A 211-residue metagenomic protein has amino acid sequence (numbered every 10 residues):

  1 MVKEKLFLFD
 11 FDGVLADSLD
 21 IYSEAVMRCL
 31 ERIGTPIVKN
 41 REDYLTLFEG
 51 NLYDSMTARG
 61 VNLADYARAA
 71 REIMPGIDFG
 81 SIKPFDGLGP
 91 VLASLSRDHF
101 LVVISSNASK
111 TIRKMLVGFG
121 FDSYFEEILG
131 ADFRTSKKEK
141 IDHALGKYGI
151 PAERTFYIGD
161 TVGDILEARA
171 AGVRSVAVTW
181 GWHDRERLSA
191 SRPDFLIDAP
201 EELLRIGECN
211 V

Functional and structural regions predicted by a protein language model:
M1-E4, S109, R113-V211: Asp-based, Mg2+/Mn2+-dependent phosphohydrolase catalytic module
V2-P90, R97: N-terminal helical cap/lid subdomain that shapes the substrate entry/recognition surface in HAD-like hydrolases
V14, S105-N107: Conserved phosphate-coupling serine/threonine residues in phosphotransfer and NTP-handling enzymes
G80-S81, S106, R134-T135: Transmembrane alpha-helical core positions of polytopic small-molecule transporters
L95-S96, R169: Anion (oxyanion) recognition and catalysis
R97-D98, S191: Structured helix-beta-strand junction loops
D98-H99, G172: Glycine-centered short loops/turns at secondary-structure junctions
